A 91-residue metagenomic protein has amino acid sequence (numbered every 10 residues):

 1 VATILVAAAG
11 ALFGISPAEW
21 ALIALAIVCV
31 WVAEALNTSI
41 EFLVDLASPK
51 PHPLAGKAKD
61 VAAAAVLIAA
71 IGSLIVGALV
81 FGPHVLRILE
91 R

Functional and structural regions predicted by a protein language model:
V1-S39, A47, P51-L54, V66-R91: Hydrophobic alpha-helical transmembrane segments
L54-V61: Membrane-interface alpha-helices at helix entry/exit sites of multi-pass transporters
